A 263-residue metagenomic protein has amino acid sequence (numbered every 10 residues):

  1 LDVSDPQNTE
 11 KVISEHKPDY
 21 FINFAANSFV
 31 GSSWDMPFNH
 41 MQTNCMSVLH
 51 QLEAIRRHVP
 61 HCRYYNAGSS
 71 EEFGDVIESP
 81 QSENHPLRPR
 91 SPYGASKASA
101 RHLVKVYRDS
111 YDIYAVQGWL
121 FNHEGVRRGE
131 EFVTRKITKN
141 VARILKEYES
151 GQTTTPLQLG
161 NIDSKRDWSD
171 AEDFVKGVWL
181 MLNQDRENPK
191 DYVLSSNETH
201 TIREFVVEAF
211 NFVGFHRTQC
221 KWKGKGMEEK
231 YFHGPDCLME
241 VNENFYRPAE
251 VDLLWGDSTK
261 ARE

Functional and structural regions predicted by a protein language model:
L1-H123, E172, V178-N183, E208 (+2 more regions): N-terminal Rossmann-like NAD(P)+-binding domain of SDR-like oxidoreductases, especially those catalyzing
D2, N122-H123, R127, S164 (+1 more regions): Short strand->helix junction
D5, R135, K139-E263: C-terminal substrate-binding subdomain of Rossmann-fold SDR/epimerase-dehydratase oxidoreductases
S28, R128, H200: Short alpha-helical
S79, E130-I137: A glycine/serine/threonine-rich, flexible loop-to-helix segment that serves as the NAD(P) cofactor-binding "lid"
